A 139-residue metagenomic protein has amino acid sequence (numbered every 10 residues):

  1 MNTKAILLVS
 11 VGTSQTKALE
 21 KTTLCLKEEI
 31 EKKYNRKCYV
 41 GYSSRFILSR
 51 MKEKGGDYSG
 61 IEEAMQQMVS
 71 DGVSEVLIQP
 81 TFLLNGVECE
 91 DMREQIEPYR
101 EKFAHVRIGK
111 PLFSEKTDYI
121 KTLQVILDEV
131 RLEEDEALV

Functional and structural regions predicted by a protein language model:
M1-V139: Active-site-proximal alpha-helix that buttresses catalytic centers in soluble enzyme cores
